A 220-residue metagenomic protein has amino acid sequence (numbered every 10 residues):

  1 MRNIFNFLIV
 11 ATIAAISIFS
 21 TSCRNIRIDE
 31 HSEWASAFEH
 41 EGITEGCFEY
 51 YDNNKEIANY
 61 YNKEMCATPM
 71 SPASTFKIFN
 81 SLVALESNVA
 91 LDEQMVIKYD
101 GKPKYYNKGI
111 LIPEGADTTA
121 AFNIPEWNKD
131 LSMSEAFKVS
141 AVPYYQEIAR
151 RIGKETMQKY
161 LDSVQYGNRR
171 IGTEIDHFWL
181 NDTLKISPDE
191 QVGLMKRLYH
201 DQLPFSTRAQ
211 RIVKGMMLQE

Functional and structural regions predicted by a protein language model:
M1-I28: Bacterial Sec-dependent N-terminal signal peptides
C23-C66, S71: Beta-lactamase-like hydrolase cores
N25-A35, Y99-D100, G109-I212: Active-site-adjacent helix/loop patches that line small-molecule binding or acyl-intermediate pockets
H40-E56, A90, K154, Y160-G167 (+1 more regions): Glycine-rich, acidic and aromatic/proline-enriched surface loops and short helix-turn segments that act as binding
I43-E45, M65-A67, S71-F76, D92 (+4 more regions): Extracytoplasmic
M70-I97, A136, Q191: Active-site SXXK
Q94, G101-K108: Small-residue-rich helix-interface/hinge motifs
Q219-E220: Short, Gly/Ser/Thr-enriched beta-strand-loop segments that form substrate-interacting elements of hydrolase/peptidase
